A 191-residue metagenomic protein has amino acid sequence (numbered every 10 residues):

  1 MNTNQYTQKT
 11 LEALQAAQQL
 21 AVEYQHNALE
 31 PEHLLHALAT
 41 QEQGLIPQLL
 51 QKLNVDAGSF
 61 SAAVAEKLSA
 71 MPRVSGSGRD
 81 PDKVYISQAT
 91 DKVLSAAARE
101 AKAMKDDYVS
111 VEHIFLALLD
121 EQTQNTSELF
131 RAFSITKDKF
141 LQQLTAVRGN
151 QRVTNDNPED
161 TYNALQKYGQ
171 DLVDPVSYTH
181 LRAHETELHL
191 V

Functional and structural regions predicted by a protein language model:
M1-S177, L181-R182: Histone-fold recognition with a strong bias for associated Lys/Arg-rich disordered tails
H180, E187-V191: Single conserved hydrophobic/aromatic residue that forms the stacking wall/gate of nucleotide- or nucleobase-binding
